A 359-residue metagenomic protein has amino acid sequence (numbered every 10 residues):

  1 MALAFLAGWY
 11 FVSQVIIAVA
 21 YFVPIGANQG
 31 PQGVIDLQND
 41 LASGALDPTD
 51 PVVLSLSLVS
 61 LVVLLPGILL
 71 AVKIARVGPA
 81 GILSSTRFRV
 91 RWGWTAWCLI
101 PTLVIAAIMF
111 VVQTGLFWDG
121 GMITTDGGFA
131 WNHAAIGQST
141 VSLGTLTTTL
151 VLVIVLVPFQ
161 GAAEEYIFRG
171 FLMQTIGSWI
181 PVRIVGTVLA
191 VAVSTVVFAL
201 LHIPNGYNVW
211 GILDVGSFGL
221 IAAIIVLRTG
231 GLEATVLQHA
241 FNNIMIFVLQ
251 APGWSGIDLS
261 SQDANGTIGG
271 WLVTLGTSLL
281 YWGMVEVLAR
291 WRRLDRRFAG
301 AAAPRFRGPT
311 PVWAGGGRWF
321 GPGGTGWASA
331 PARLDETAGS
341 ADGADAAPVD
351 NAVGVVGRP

Functional and structural regions predicted by a protein language model:
M1-R76, S260-P359: N-terminal, membrane-interfacial amphipathic/helix-forming hydrophobic leader that caps and precedes the first
A2-F22, L99-A107, E233, L237-N242: Hydrophobic alpha-helical membrane-insertion segments
A4-F5, V52-L56, S60, G93-P101 (+4 more regions): Alpha-helical transmembrane segments of integral membrane proteins
Q14, A18, L69, K73 (+4 more regions): Short helix-terminus and kink motifs of transmembrane alpha helices, predominantly at the cytoplasmic interface
I17-L56, T114-L146, L200-W210, A251-W271: Membrane interfacial helix motifs at helix-loop boundaries and amphipathic/re-entrant anchors
L56-L58, A80-A163, M173, S178-P181 (+1 more regions): Juxtamembrane helix-loop-helix connectors linking adjacent transmembrane helices in multi-pass membrane enzymes
I74-T95, G170-V185, L189, F306-W319: Cytoplasmic juxtamembrane regions at transmembrane-helix boundaries
T149-P309: Transmembrane helix-loop-helix hairpins at the membrane interface of multi-pass integral membrane proteins
